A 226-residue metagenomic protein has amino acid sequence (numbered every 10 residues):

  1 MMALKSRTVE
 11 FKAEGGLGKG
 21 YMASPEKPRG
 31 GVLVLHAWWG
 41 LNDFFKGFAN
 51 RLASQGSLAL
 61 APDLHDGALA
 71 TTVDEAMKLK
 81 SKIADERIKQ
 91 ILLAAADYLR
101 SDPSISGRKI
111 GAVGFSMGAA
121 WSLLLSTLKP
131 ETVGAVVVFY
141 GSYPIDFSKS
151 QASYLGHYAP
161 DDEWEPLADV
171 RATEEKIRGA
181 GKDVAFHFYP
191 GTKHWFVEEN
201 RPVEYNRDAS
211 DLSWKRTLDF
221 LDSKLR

Functional and structural regions predicted by a protein language model:
T8-I105, F196-E198: Serine-hydrolase catalytic machinery in alpha/beta-hydrolase-like enzymes
L60-A61, V138, F186: Hydrophobic residues in well-ordered beta-strands that form the structural core
L93-Q151: Primarily recognizes the serine-hydrolase "nucleophile elbow" in alpha/beta-hydrolase and SGNH/GDSL folds
G156-Y158: Short beta-strand/loop motif that positions the catalytic acidic residue of the alpha/beta-hydrolase fold
P166-K176: Short alpha-helix in the alpha/beta-hydrolase fold that links the catalytic acid
D183-R226: C-terminal catalytic histidine-bearing segment of alpha/beta-hydrolase fold enzymes
